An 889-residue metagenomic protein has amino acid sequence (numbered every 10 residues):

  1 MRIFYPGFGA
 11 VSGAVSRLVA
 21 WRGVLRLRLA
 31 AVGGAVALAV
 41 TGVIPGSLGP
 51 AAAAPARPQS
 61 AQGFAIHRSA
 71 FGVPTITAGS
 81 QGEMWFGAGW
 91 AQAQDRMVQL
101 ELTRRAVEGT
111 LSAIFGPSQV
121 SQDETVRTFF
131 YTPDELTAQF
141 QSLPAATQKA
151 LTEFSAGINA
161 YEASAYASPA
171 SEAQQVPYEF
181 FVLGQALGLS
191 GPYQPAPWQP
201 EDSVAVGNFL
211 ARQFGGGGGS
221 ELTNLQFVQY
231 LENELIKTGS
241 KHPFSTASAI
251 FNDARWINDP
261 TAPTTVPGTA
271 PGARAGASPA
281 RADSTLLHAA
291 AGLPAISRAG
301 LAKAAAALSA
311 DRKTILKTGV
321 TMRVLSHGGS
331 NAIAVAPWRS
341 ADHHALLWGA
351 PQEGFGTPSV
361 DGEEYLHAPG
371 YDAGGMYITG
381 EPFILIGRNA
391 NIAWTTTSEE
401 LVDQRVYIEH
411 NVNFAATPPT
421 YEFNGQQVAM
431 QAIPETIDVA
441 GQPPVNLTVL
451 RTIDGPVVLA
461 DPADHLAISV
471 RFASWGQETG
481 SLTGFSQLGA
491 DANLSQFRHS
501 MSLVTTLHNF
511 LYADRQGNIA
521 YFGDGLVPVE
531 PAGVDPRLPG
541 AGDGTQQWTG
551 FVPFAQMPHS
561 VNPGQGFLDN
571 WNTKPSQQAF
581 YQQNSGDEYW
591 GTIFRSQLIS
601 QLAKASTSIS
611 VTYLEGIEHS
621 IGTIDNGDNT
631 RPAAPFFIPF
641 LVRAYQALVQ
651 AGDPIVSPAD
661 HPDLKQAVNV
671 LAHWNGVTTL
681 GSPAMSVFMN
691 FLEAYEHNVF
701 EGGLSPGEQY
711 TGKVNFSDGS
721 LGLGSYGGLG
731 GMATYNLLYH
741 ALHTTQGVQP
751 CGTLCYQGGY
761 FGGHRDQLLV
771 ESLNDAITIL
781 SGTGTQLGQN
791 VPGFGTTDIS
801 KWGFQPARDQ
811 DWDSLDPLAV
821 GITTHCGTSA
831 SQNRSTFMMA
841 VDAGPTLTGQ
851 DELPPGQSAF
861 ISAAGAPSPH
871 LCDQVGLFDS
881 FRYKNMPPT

Functional and structural regions predicted by a protein language model:
M1-V24: N-terminal secretory signal peptides that target proteins for export/translocation
V24, A30-P45: Bacterial N-terminal signal peptides
A39-Q59: C-terminal region of N-terminal signal peptides and the immediate post-cleavage residues of exported proteins
R57-L346, P351-G354, A368-P369, G375: Substrate-recognition/specificity elements adjacent to catalytic centers across diverse enzyme folds
D372-P444, F485-A490, H499: Compact, glycine/acidic-enriched structural inserts
Q404, L466, T506-S606, V677-T678 (+3 more regions): Hydrophobic alpha-helical segments
S481-L503, I599: Alpha/propeptide regions of enzymes that mature by internal proteolysis
F580, S585-S657, Q749-T889: Terminal end segments
